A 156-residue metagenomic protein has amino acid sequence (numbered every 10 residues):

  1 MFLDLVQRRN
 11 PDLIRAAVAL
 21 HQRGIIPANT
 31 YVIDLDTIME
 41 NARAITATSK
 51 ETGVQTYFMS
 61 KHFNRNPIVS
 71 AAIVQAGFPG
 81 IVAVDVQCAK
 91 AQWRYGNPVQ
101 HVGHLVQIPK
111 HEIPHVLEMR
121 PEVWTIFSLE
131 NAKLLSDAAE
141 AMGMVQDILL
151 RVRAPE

Functional and structural regions predicted by a protein language model:
M1-P27: Alpha/beta catalytic barrel-like cores
H21-V32, S60-I68: Glycine-rich, proline-tolerant flexible connector loops at the mouths of alpha/beta enzymes
Q22, R43, H111-P114: Non-catalytic helical/linker scaffolds that mediate oligomerization, partner binding, and domain coupling around large
G24-I25, K50-T52: Short hydrophobic "helix-edge" motifs at membrane interfaces and signal-peptide entry regions
P27-A28, L35-I38, I45: N-terminal, Lys/Arg-enriched amphipathic/low-complexity engagement segments that precede the first folded domain
V32-L35, M39, P67, L129: Non-membrane alpha-helical structural segments and their capping/turn regions in soluble enzymes
R43-E51: CE4/NodB-like, metal-dependent polysaccharide N-deacetylase domain that modifies extracellular/periplasmic N-acetylated
Q55-E156: Active-site-proximal beta-alpha core segment in soluble small-molecule metabolic enzymes
